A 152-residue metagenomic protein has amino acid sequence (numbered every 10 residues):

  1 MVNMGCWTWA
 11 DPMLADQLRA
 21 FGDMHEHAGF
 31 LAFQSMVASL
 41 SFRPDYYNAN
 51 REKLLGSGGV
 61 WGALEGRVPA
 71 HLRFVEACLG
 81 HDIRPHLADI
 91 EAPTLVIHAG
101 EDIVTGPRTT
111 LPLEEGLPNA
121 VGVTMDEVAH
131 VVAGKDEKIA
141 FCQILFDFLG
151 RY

Functional and structural regions predicted by a protein language model:
M1-A28: Flexible "cap/lid" loop of the alpha/beta hydrolase fold
V2-M4, L95-I97, V123: Hydrophobic/aromatic beta-strand patches that form the interior of the parallel beta-sheet core in alpha/beta enzyme
P12-L14, L31-H86: Conserved alpha/beta-hydrolase catalytic His-Asp/Glu region
I90, V96-H98, D102: Short beta-strand/loop motif that positions the catalytic acidic residue of the alpha/beta-hydrolase fold
E91-A92, N119: Active-site acidic short loop of glycosyltransferases
I103-T109: Conserved alpha/beta-hydrolase "acid-adjacent" motif
L111-P112, I139: Active-site phosphate/pyrophosphate- and oxyanion-stabilizing loops and adjacent acidic/basic residues in soluble
A120-Y152: Catalytic active-site module of serine/aspartate enzymes centered on a nucleophile-bearing elbow/loop
